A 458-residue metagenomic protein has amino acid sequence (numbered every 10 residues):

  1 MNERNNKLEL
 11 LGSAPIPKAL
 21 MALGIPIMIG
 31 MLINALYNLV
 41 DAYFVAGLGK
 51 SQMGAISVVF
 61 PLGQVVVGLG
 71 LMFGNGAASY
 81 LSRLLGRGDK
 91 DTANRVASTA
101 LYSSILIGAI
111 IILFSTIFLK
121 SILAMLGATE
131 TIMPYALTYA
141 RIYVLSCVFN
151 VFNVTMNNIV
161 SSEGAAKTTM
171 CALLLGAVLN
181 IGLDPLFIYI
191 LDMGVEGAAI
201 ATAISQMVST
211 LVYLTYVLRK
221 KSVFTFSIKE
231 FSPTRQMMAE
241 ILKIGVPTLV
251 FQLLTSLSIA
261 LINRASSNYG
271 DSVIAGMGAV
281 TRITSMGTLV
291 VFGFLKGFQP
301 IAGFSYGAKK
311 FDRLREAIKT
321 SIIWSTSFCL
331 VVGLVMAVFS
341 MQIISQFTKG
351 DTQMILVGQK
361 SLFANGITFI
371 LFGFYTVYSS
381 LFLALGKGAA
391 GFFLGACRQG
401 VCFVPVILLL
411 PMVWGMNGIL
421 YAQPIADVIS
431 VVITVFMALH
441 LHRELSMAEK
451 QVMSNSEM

Functional and structural regions predicted by a protein language model:
M1-G24, L81-V148, I190-V246, A302-T368 (+1 more regions): Short alpha-helical transmembrane segments in multi-pass integral membrane proteins
L11-Y43, G47-L48, Q64-G76, Y80 (+6 more regions): N-terminal transmembrane alpha-helices
A22-D41, I142, N153, G176 (+4 more regions): Transmembrane helical elements of multi-pass membrane transporters/channels
I25, I29, V59-L62, Y102 (+13 more regions): Hydrophobic residues within alpha-helical transmembrane segments of multi-pass solute transporters/permease subunits
L32, L36-G54, L123-E130, L186-M193 (+4 more regions): Helix-terminus/linker motif at the lipid-water interface of multi-pass membrane proteins
M53-L113, N150-T169, G276-S340, F372-L394: Small-residue-rich hydrophobic transmembrane alpha-helices
V65-G68, N180-P185, T210-L214, M286-L289 (+3 more regions): Hydrophobic transmembrane alpha-helices of multi-pass small-molecule transporters
G74, Y143-S161, T169-A177, A198-L211 (+4 more regions): Short runs within selected transmembrane alpha-helices of multi-pass transporters and secretion channels
